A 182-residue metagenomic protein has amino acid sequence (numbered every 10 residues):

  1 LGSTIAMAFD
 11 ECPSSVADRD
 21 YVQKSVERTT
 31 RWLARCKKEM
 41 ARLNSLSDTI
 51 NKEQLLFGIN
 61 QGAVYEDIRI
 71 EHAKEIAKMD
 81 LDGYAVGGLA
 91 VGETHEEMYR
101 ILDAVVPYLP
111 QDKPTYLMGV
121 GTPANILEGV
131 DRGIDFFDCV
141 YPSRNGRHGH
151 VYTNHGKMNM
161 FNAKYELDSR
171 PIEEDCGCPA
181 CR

Functional and structural regions predicted by a protein language model:
L1-I50, A163-E166: Non-catalytic, usually N-terminal nucleic-acid engagement modules in DNA/RNA processing proteins
D10-V16, E173-R182: C-terminal extensions of enzymes
Y21, R28, E93, C181-R182: Catalytic cores of large soluble enzymes that bind and process phosphate-bearing ligands
T30, E39, L43-S45, N51 (+1 more regions): Glycine-rich phosphate/ribose-binding loops and adjacent secondary-structure elements that form binding surfaces
